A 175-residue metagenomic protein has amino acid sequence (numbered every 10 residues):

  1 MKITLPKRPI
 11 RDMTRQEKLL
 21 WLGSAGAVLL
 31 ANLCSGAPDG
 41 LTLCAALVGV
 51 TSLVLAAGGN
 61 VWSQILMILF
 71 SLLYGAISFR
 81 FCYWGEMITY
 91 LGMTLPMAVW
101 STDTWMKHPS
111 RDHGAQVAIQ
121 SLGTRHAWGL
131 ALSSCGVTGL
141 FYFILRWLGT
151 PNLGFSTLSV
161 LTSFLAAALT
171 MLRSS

Functional and structural regions predicted by a protein language model:
M1-G40, Q116-W128, L132, G136: Membrane topogenic helices and adjacent juxtamembrane segments
L30, L53, S71-F81, G136-Y142: Hydrophobic alpha-helical transmembrane segments and adjacent interfacial helices in integral membrane proteins
L33-A37, A76-M87, I144-T150: Helix-coil boundary and interhelical linker segments in multi-pass alpha-helical membrane proteins
L47-L55, L73-A76, G92-T104, L161-A168: Alpha-helical transmembrane segments and their membrane-interface exit regions
V54-L66, A168-S175: Membrane-helix interface "capping/anchor" motifs
I65-L69, W84-T89: Hydrophobic alpha-helical membrane segments of integral membrane proteins
T89-W105, A118-R146, A166: Alpha-helical transmembrane segments of multi-pass integral membrane proteins
V137-P151, T157-S175: Alpha-helical transmembrane segments in multipass membrane proteins, preferentially the mid-helix core
